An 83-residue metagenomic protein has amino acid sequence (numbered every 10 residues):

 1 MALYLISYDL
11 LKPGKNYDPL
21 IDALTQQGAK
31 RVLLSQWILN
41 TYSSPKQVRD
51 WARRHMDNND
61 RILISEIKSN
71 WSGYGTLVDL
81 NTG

Functional and structural regions predicted by a protein language model:
M1-L5, L34-Q36: Short, solvent-exposed beta-strand edge segments and adjacent coil->beta transition regions
L5-K15: Short, surface-exposed ligand-recognition loops at beta-strand->loop->(often short) alpha-helix junctions that present
K15-K30: Short aromatic-glycine-(Arg/Gly/Cys) micro-motifs in beta-strand/loop hairpins
Q27-G73: Short, intrinsically disordered low-complexity segments
S69-G83: A basic- and aromatic-enriched beta-loop-alpha substructure that forms the phosphate/nucleotide- and DNA/RNA-contacting
